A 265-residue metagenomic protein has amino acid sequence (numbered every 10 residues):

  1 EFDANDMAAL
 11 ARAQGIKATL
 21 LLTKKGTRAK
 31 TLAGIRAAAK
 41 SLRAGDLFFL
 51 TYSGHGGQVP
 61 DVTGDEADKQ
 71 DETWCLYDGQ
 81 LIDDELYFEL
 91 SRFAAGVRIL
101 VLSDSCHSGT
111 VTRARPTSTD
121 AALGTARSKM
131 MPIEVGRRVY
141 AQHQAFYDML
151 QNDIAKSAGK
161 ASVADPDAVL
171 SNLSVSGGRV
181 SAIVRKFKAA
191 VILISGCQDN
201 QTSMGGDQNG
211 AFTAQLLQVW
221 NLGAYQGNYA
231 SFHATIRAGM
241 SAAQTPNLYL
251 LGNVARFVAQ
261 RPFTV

Functional and structural regions predicted by a protein language model:
E1-V265: Cysteine endopeptidase catalytic domains of the caspase/legumain-like
